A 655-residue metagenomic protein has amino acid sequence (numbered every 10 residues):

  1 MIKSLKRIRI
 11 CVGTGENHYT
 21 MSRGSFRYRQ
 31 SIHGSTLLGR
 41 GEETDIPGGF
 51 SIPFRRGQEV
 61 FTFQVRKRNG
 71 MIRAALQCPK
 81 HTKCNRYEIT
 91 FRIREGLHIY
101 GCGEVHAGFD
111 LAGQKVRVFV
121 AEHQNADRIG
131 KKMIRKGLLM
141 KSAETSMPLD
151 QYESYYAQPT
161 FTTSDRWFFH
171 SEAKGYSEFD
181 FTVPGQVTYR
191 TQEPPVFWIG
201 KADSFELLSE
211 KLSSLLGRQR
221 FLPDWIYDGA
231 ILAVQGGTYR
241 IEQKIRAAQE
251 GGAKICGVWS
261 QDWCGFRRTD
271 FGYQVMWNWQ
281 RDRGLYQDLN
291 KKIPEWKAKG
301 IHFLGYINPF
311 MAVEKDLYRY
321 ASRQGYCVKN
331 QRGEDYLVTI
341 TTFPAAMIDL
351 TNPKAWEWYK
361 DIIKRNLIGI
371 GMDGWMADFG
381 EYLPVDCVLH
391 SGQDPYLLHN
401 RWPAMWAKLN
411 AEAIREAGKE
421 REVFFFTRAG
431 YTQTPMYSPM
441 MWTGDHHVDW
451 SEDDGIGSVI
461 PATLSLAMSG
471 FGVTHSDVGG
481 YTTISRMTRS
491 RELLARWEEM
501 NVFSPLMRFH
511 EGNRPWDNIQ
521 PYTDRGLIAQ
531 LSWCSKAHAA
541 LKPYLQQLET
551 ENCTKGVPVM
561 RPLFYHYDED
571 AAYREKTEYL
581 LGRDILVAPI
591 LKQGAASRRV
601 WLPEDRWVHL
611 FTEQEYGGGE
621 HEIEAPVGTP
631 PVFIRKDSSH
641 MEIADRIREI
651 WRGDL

Functional and structural regions predicted by a protein language model:
I2-D224, L232-V234, R240, I245-E250 (+2 more regions): Catalytic and substrate-binding clefts that recognize carbohydrates or anionic sugar/phosphate headgroups
T62-F63, S146-L149, Y156-Q158, L216-G217 (+11 more regions): Generic recognition of flexible, low-complexity loop/linker segments
L76, T160, A248, W296 (+7 more regions): Conserved, mostly hydrophobic/aromatic
A173, V258-G265, I307-E314, W375-V385 (+4 more regions): Short, solvent-exposed turn/loop segments enriched in Gly/Ser/Thr/Pro and often Arg
R220-S391: Aromatic-lined carbohydrate-binding/catalytic grooves of carbohydrate-active enzymes
D262-W263, F271-L337, S391-F424, R428 (+6 more regions): Active-site-proximal helices and loops of the catalytic beta/alpha 8
E412-V423, A429-T443, L466-S476, T483-L655: Catalytic core of carbohydrate-active enzymes
P439-I460: Extracellular glycoside hydrolase catalytic/binding regions
